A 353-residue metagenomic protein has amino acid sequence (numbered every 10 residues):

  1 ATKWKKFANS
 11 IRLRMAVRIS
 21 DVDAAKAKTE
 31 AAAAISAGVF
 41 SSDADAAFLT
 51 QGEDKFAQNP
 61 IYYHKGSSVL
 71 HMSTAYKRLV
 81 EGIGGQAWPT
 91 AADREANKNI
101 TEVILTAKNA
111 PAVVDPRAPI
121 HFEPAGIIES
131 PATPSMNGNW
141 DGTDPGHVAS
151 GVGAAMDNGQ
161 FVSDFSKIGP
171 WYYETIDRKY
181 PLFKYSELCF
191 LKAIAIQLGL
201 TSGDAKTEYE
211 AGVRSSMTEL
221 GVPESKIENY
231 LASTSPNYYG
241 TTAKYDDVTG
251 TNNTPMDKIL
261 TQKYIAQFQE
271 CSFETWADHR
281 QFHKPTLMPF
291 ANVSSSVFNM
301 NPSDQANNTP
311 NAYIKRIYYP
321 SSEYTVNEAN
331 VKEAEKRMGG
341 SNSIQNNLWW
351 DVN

Functional and structural regions predicted by a protein language model:
A1-E224, T249-T254: Structured, solvent-exposed acidic/aromatic patches
S216-N353: C-terminal functional modules
